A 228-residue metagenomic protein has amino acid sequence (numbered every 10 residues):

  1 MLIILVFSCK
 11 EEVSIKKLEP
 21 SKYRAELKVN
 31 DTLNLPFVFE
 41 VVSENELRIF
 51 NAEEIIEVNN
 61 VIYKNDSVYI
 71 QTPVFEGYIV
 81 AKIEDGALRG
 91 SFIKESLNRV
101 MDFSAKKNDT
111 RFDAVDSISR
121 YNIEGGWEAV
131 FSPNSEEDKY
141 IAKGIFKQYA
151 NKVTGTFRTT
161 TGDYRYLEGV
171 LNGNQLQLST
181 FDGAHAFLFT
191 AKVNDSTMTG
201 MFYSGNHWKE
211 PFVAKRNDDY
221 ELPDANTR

Functional and structural regions predicted by a protein language model:
M1-K22: Bacterial Sec-dependent N-terminal signal peptides
M1-S8, I56, S67, G90: Short intrinsically disordered, low-complexity coil segments enriched in acidic
K17-I83, D113-V193, F202: Central antiparallel beta-sheet cores of small beta-barrel/beta-sandwich binding domains
A25, A81, G90, D102-N108 (+3 more regions): Long alpha-helical scaffolds
G86, S196-M198: Exposed beta-strand face motif in extracellular beta-rich ectodomains
F92-G126, N134, R165-E168, F202-R228: Edge beta-strand at a domain terminus
